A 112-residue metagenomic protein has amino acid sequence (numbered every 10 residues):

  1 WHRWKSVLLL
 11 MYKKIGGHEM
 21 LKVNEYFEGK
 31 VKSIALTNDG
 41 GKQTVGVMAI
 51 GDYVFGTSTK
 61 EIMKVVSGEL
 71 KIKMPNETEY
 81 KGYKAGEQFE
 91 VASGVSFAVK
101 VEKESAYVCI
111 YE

Functional and structural regions predicted by a protein language model:
W1-W4: Tryptophan (W) side chains
L10-G40, T44-V45: A short, N-terminal "cap"/entry segment at the start of jelly-roll beta-barrel domains of the cupin/DSBH fold
N38-S58, E90-S93: Conserved short histidine dyad/triad with adjacent acidic residue
Y53, E69-K73, Q88: Short beta-strand segments in beta-sandwich/barrel cores
S58-K71: Short, conserved beta-strand element in jelly-roll/cupin
E77-S93: Short acidic-glycine-tyrosine-enriched beta hairpin
A92-E112: Ligand-binding loop in jelly-roll beta-barrel domains
